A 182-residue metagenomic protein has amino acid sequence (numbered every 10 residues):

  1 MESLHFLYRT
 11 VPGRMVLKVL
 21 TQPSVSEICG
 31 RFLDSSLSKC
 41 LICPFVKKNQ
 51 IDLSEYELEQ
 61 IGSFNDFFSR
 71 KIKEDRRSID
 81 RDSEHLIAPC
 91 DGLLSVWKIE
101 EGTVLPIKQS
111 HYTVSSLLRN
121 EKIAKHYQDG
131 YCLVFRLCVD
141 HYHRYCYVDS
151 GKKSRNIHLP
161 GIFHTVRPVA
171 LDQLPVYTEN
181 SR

Functional and structural regions predicted by a protein language model:
M1-R182: Non-catalytic terminal segments and appended small domains
